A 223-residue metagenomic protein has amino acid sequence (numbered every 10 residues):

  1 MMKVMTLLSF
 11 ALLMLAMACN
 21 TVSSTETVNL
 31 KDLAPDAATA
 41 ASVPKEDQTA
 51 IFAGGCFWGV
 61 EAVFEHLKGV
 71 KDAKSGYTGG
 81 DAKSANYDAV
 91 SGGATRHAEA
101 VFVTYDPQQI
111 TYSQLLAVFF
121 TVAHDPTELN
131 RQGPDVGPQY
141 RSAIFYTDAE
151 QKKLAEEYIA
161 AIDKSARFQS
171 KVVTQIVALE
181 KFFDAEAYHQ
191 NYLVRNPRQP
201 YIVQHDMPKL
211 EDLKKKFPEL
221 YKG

Functional and structural regions predicted by a protein language model:
M1-L8: Bacterial N-terminal signal peptides that target proteins for export
L8-A18: Bacterial N-terminal signal peptides
C19-G223: Flexible coil/turn and secondary-structure edge motifs
